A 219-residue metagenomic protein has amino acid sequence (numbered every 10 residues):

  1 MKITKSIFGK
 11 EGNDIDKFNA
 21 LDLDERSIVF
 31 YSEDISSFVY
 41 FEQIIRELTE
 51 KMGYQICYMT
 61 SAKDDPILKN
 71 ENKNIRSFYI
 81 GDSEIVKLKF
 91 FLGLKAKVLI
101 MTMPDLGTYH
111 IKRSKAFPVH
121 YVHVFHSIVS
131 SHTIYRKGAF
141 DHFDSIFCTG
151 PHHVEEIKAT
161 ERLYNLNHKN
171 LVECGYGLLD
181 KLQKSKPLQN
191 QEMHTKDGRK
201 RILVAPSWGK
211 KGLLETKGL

Functional and structural regions predicted by a protein language model:
M1-E25, D34: Membrane-proximal basic amphipathic "stem/tether" segments
F8-E11, L106, T149, D197: Feature targets compositionally biased, intrinsically disordered low-complexity regions with long contiguous runs
K10-N13, Y121-S127, Q191-M193: Short, functional N-terminal and low-complexity linear motifs
D14-D16, V86-L94, K115, N165 (+1 more regions): Short, surface-exposed, charge-dense and proline/glycine-enriched linear segments
D14-L23, E47, F90, S114 (+2 more regions): Short boundary motifs at domain starts and secondary-structure transition points
D24-R26, V119, R199-I202: Nucleotide donor/acceptor-binding cores
V29-K184: Active-site and donor-binding regions of nucleotide-sugar-utilizing enzymes
V39-G53, L179-L219: Conserved catalytic-core segment of nucleotide-activated headgroup transferases in glycan assembly
